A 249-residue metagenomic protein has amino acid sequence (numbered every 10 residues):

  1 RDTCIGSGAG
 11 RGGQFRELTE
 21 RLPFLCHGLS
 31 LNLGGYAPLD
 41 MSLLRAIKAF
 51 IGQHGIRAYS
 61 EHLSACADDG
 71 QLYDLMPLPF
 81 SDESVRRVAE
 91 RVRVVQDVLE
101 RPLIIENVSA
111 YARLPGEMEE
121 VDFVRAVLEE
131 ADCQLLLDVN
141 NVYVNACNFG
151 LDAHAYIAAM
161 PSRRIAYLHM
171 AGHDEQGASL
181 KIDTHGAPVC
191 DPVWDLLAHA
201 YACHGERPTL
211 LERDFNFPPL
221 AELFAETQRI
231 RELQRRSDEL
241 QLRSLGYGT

Functional and structural regions predicted by a protein language model:
R1, F24-H27, Y59-E61, L103-E106 (+3 more regions): Hydrophobic faces of well-ordered beta-strands that scaffold small-molecule active sites in alpha/beta enzyme cores
R1-G13, N32-S42, A112-E117, Y143-G150 (+2 more regions): Acidic-and-aromatic substrate-binding clefts and catalytic sites of carbohydrate-active enzymes
R1-I5, L29-N32, L63-S64, V108-A110 (+3 more regions): Active-site beta-loop-alpha junctions enriched in small/polar residues
G8-C26, S42-R57, R93-V98, A126-E130 (+2 more regions): Acidic (Asp/Glu)-rich catalytic clusters
P38, L75-S81, V85, A146-H204: Gly/Pro-rich active-site loop or hairpin
D40-L135: Active-site acidic/histidine proton-transfer and metal-coordination neighborhood in alpha/beta enzyme cores
Q96-L180: Acidic/histidine-rich catalytic cores of soluble enzymes
L220-L240: C-terminal helical cap(s) of enzyme catalytic domains, especially alpha/beta-barrels
